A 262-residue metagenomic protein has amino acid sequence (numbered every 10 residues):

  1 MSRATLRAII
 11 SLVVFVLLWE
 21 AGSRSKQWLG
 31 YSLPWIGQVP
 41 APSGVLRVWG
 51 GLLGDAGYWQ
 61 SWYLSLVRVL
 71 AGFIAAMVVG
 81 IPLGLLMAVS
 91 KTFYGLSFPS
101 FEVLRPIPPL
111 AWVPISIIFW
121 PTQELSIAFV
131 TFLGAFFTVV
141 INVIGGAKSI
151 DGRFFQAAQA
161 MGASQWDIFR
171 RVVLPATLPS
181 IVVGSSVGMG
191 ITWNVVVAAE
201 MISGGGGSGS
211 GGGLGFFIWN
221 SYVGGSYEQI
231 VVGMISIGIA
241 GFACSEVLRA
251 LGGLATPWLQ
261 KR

Functional and structural regions predicted by a protein language model:
M1-V13, E246-R262: Transmembrane alpha-helical segments of polytopic membrane transport and secretion proteins
S25-I74: Periplasmic/extracellular loop-to-transmembrane helix junction in inner-membrane transport proteins
S65, G224-G252: A membrane-interface signal for the N-terminal entry of alpha-helical transmembrane segments
A71-F101: Transmembrane-helix boundary motif in ABC transporter permease subunits
E102-T138, G145-G146: Generic hydrophobic transmembrane alpha-helix motif, especially the helices
I118, A147, V195-V231, S236 (+1 more regions): Glycine-rich helix-loop "coupling/hinge" segments at transmembrane-helix boundaries in multipass transporters
F129-L133, Q165-A199, C244: Transmembrane alpha-helices
N142-I181, L214, I218: Short cytoplasmic-facing helical segments at TM-TM junctions of multi-pass membrane proteins
